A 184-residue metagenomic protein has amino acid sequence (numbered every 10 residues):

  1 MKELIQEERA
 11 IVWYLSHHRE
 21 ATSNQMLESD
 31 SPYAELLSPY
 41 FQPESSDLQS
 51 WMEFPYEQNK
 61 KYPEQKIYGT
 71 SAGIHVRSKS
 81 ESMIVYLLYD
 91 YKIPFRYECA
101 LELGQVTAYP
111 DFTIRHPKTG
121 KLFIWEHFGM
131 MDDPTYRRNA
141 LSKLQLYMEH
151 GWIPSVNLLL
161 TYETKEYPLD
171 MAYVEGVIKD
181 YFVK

Functional and structural regions predicted by a protein language model:
M1-I11, L15: Amphipathic alpha-helical coiled-coil segments
E3, L87, Y91-I93, L146-E149: Alpha-helical scaffold elements within enzyme catalytic domains, especially in hydrolases
V12-L15, R19-M26, D30: Coiled-coil heptad-register positions
N24-I93: Solvent-exposed, charged helical/coil patches that constitute nucleic-acid or partner-interaction surfaces
I74-V76, Y89, I93-T119: Active-site metal-binding core of divalent-cation-utilizing nuclease and nuclease-like domains
Y109, T113-K143: Short beta-strand-loop-alpha-helix junction that forms the active-site gateway of nucleic-acid-processing nucleases
M131, R138-P154, K165: C-terminal structured domain segments
E149-K184: Basic, glycine-rich
